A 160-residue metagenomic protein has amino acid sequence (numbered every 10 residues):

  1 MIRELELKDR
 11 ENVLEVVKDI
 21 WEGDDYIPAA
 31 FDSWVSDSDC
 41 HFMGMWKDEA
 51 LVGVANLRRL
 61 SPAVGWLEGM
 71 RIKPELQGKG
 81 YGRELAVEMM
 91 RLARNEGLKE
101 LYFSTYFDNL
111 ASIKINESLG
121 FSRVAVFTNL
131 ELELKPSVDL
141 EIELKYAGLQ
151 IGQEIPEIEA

Functional and structural regions predicted by a protein language model:
M1-Y26, P136-A160: Short amphipathic alpha-helix that is part of the acyltransferase structural core
V17-N56, A160: Active-site rim helix/loop that mediates acceptor-substrate recognition in acyltransferases
R59, S104-T105, S122-P136: Conserved catalytic-core motifs of GNAT/GCN5-like acyltransferases
R59-L67, Q77: A conserved beta-turn-beta hairpin within the catalytic core of GNAT-like acetyltransferases that forms part
M70-G78, Y106: A short, internal acetyl-CoA/4′-phosphopantetheine-binding micro-motif in the GNAT/acyltransferase core
L76, G80-E88: Conserved acetyl-CoA pyrophosphate-binding loop and the N-cap/start of the following alpha-helix in GNAT-like
A86, L92-D108, I115: Conserved GNAT acetyl-CoA-binding A-motif
K114-E117, F121: Conserved active-site tyrosine of GNAT-family acetyltransferases
